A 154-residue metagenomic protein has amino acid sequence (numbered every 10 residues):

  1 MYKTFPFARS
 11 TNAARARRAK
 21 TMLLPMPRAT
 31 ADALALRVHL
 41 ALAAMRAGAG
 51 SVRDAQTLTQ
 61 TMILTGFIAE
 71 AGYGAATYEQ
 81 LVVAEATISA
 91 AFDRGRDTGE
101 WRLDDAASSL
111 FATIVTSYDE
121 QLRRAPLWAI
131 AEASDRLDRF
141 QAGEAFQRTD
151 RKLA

Functional and structural regions predicted by a protein language model:
M1-S10: N-terminal acidic, proline/glycine-rich, low-complexity intrinsically disordered segments
F5, L24-M26, A125: Intrinsic-disorder/low-complexity coil detector
S10-A71: Short terminal alpha-helical segments
M22-P27, Y73-T77, R96-W101: A ubiquitous short alpha-helical element
V38-A41, T61-T65, A84-A91, A107-I114 (+2 more regions): Amphipathic alpha-helices that form helix-helix packing interfaces
A44-L58, R96-A112: Short, low-complexity cationic-aromatic patches
T57-A90, E120-S134: Extended intrinsically disordered, low-complexity coil regions enriched in Ser, Thr, Gly, Ala and often Pro
W101-A154: Amphipathic alpha-helical binding modules
